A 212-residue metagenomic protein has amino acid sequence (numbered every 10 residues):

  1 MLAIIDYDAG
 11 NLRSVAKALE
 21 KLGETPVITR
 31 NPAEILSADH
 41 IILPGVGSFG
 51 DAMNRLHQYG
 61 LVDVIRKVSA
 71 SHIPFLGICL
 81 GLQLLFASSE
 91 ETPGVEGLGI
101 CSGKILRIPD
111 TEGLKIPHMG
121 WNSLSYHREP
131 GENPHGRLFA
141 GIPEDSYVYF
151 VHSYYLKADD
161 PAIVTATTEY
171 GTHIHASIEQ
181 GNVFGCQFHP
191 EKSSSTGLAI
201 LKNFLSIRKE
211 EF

Functional and structural regions predicted by a protein language model:
L2-E24, E191: N-terminal beta1-alpha1 ligand-phosphate binding loop
T25, H40, P74-L76, Y147: Structural signature of beta-strand start/N-cap positions in the alpha/beta core of ABC transporter nucleotide-binding
P26-S37: Short acidic low-complexity segments
G47-W121: Cysteine-nucleophile active-site neighborhood
S89-E169: Pocket-forming structural segment of enzyme catalytic cores
D145, E179-V183: Beta-strand-turn-beta hairpins that frame and shape the catalytic cleft of phosphate-ester-processing enzymes
H173-E179: Short, surface-exposed beta-strand/loop micro-motifs that present aromatic residues
C186-F212: Acyltransferase
